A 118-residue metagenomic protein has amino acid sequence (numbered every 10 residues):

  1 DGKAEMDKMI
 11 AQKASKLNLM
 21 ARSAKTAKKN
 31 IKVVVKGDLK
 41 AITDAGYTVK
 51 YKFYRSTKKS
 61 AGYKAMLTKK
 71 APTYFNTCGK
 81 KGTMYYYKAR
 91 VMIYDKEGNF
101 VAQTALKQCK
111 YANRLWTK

Functional and structural regions predicted by a protein language model:
D1, N76-G98: Beta-strand-rich modules
A4-T43, N99-K118: Pro/Thr/Ser/Gly-rich low-complexity, intrinsically disordered linker/stalk tracts
A27, A45, G79-T83: Solvent-exposed loop and beta-edge segments used for protein-protein assembly and interaction
G37-L39, R55, V91: Hydrophobic beta-strand positions in extracellular immunoglobulin-like domains
K40-Y47, A61: Extracellular acidic loop/turn motifs
V49-F53: Short beta-strand elements bearing conserved aromatic residues within extracellular beta-rich modules
Y54-G62, Y94-K96: Change "in extracellular beta-sheet-rich domains … of secreted and cell-surface proteins" to "in beta-sheet-rich domains
K64-A71: Short beta-strand segments within Ig-like beta-sandwich modules, predominantly Fibronectin type-III
